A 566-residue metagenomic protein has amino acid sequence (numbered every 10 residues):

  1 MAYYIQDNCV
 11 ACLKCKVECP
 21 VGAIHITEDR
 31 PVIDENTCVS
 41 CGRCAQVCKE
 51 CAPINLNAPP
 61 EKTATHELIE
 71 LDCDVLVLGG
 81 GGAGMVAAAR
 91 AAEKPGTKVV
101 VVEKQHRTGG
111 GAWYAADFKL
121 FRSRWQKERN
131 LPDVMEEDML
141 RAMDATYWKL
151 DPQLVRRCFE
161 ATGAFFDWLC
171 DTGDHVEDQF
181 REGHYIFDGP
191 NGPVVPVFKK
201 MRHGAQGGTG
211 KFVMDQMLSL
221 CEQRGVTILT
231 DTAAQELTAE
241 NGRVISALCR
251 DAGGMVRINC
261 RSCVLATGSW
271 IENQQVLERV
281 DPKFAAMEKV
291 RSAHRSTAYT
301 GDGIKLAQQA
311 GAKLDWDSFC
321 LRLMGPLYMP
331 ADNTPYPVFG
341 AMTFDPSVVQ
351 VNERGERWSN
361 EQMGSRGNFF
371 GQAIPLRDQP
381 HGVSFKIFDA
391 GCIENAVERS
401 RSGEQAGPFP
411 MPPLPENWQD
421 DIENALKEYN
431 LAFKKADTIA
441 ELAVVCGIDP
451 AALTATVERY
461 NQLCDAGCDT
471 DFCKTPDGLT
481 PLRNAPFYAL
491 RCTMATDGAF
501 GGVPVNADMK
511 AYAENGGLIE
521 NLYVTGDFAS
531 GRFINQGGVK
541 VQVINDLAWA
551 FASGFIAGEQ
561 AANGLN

Functional and structural regions predicted by a protein language model:
K14-V32, R43-A58: Iron-sulfur cluster-binding cysteine motifs and their immediate structural context in ferredoxin-like electron-transfer
H66-A83, V100: Beta1/beta-strand and adjacent pyrophosphate-binding region of the FAD-binding site in flavoprotein oxidoreductases
I69-C73, A252-S262, L518-I519: Core beta-strand elements of the Rossmann-like FAD/NAD(P) dinucleotide-binding domain in flavoenzyme oxidoreductases
E93-Y114: Glycine-rich FAD pyrophosphate-binding loop
C158-G254, N273-V276, G325-M329, C468-N484: Conserved redox-cofactor binding core of oxidoreductases
E236, T438, A452-Q536, K540: A glycine-rich dinucleotide-binding beta-alpha-beta segment and adjacent secondary-structure elements that constitute
I258-L327, V543, L547-A550, I556 (+1 more regions): Glycine-rich loop(s) and the adjacent beta-strand/alpha-helix scaffold that form part
I304-L306, A310-V445: An anion/pyrophosphate-binding glycine-rich loop and adjacent beta-alpha core in soluble alpha-beta enzymes
